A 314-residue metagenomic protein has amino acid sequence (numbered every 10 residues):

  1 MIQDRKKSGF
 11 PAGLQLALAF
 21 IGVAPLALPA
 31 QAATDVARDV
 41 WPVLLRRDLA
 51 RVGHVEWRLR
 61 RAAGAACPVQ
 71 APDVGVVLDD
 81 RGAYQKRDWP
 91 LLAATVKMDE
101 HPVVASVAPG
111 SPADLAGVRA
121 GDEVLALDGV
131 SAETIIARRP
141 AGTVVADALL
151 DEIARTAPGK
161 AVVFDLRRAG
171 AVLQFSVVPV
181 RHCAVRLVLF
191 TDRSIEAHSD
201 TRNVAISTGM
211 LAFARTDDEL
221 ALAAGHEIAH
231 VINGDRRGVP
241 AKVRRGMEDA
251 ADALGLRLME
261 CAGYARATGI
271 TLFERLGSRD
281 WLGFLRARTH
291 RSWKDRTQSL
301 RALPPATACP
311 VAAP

Functional and structural regions predicted by a protein language model:
A33-P72, G170, V239-T289: Short helix/loop segments within enzyme catalytic domains that coordinate or immediately flank catalytic cofactors
D39-P102, S176-V178, L189-D192: PDZ/PDZ-like peptide-tail recognition elements
L91-V107, E123-L125, A184-T216, G234: Active-site scaffold of zinc-dependent metalloenzymes
A113-A141: Conserved PDZ fold ligand-binding element
P140-A184: PDZ-domain C-terminal substructure recognizer with occasional recognition of PDZ-binding tails
M210-E219, E227-A241, G263-Y264: Catalytic Zn2+-binding segment of zinc metalloproteases
A223-N233, A250, L254, L258: Active-site His/Glu-centered metal-binding helix of metallohydrolases
W281-P314: Pan-zinc metallopeptidase signature
